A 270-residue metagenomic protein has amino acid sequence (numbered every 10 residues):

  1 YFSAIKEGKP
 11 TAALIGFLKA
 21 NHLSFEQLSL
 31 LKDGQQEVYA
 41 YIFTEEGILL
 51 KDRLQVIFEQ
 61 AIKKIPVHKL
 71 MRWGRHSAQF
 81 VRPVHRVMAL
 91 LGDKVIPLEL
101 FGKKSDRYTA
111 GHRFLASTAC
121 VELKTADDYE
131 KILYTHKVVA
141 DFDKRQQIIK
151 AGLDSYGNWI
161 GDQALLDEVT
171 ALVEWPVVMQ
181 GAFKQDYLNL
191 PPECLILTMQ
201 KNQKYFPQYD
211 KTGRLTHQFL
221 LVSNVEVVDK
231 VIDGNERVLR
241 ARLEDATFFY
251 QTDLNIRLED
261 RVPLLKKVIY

Functional and structural regions predicted by a protein language model:
Y1-Y187, L195: Long, basic N-terminal domains or extensions that often function in RNA/ssDNA interaction or organelle/cellular
L18, I269-Y270: Hydrophobic alpha-helix position signal
G161-I269: Catalytic nucleotidyl-transfer cores of nucleotide-processing enzymes
